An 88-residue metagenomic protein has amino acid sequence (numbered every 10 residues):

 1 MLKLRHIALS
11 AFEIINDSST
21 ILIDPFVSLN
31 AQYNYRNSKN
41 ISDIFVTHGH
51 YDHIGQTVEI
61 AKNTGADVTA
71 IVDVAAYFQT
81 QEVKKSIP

Functional and structural regions predicted by a protein language model:
M1, K62-D67: Short active-site oxyanion
M1-I7: Extreme N-terminal starter segment of soluble prokaryotic enzymes
R5, F45, T69: Conserved beta-strand positions in the Rossmann-like core of class I SAM-dependent methyltransferases
A11-H50, G55-K62, D73, K84: Pre-active-site segment of Zn-dependent metallo-hydrolases
V72-P88: Metallo-beta-lactamase
